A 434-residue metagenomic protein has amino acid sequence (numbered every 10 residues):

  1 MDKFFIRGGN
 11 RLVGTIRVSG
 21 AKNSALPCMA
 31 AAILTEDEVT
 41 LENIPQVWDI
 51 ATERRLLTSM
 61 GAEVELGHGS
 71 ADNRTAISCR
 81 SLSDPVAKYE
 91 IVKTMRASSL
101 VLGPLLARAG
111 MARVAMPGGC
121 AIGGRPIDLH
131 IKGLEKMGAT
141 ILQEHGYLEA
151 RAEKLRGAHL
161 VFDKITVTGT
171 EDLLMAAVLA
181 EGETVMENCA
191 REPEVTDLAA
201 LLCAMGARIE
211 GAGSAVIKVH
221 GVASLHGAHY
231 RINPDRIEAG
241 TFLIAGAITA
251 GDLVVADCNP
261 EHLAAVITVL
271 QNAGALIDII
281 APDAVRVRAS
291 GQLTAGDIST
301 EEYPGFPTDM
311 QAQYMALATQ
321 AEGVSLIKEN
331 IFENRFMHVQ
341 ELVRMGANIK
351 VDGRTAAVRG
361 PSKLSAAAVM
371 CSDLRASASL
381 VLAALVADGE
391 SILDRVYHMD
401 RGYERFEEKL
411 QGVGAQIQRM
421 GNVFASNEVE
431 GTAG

Functional and structural regions predicted by a protein language model:
M1-G434: Short, structured segments at the rim of ligand-binding sites
